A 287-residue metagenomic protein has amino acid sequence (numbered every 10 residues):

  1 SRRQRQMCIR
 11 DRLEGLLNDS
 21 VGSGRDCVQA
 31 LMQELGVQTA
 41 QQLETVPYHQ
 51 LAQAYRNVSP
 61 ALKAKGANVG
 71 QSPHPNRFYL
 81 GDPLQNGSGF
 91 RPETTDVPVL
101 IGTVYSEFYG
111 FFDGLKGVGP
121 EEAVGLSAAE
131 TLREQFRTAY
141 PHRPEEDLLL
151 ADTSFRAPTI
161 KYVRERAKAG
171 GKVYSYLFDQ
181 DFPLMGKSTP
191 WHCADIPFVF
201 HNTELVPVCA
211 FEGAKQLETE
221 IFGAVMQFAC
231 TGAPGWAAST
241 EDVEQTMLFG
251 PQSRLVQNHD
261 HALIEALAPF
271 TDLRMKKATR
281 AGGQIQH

Functional and structural regions predicted by a protein language model:
R2-I9: Short, small-residue-biased leader/transition segments that mark boundaries at the very start of proteins
Q6, D96-L100, K172-S175: Beta-sheet entry/capping signal
R10-P120, E146-A151, R156-R164: Substrate-access "cap/lid" subdomains that shape and gate the entrance to catalytic or ligand-binding pockets
G22, L126-E130, P190, A194: Alpha-helix N-cap/helix-start motif at coil-to-helix transitions, marked by capping-box chemistry
D113, I160, R164-H287: Mobile gating loops/cap/lid regions near enzyme active sites that modulate substrate access
D113-A129, V243: Short Gly/aromatic-enriched secondary-structure transition segments
L126-T131, K168-K172: Structural alpha-beta junctions
R133-P144: A gly/proline- and charged-residue-enriched helix-loop-helix capping module
